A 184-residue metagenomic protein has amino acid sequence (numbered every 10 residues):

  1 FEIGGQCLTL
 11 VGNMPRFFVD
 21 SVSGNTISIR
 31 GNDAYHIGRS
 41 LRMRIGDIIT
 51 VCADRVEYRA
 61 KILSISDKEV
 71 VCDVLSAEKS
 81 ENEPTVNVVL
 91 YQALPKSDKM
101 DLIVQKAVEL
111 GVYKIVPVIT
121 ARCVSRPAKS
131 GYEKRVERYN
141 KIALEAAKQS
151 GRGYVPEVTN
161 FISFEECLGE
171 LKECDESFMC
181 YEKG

Functional and structural regions predicted by a protein language model:
F1, L8-K79: N-terminal positively charged helical leader segments and presequences
C7, D47, C123-P127: N-terminal processing/targeting junctions
E81-M179: RNA substrate-binding interface of SAM-dependent RNA methyltransferases
